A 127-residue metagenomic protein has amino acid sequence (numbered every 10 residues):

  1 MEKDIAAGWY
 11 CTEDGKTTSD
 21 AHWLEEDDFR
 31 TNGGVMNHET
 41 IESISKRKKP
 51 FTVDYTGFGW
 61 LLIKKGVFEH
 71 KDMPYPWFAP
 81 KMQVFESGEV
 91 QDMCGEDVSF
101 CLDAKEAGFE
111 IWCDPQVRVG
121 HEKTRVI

Functional and structural regions predicted by a protein language model:
M1-Q83: Conserved catalytic core of nucleotide-sugar-dependent glycosyltransferases
T52, P74-W77, Q83-H121, R125-I127: Catalytic donor-sugar/metal-binding loop of nucleotide-sugar-dependent glycosyltransferases
